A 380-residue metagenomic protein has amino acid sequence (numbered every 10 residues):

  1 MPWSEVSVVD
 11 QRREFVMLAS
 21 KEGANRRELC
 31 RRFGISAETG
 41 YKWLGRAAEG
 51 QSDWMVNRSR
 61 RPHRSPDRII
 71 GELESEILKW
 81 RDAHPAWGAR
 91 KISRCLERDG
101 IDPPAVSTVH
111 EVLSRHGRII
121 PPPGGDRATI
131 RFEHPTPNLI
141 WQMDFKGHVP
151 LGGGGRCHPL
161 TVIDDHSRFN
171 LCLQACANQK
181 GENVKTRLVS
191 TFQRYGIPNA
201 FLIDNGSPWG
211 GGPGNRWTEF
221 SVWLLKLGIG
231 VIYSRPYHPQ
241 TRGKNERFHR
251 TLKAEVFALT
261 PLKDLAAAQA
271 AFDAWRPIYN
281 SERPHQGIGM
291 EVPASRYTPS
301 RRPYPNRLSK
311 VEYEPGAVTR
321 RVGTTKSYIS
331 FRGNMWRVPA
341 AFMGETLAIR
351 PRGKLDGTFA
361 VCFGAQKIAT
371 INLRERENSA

Functional and structural regions predicted by a protein language model:
M1-E14, H63-G71: Short, Lys/Arg-enriched anionic-surface-contact patches
S7-A24, E74-A83: Short, amphipathic alpha-helical "recognition" segments used to contact nucleic acids or chromatin
R26-F33, I92: Short alpha-helical "recognition helix" segments of helix-turn-helix
G45, Q51-H148, T218, P293-R302: Basic, flexible linker segments flanking DNA-binding modules in nucleic acid-interacting mobile-element proteins
R68-G71, D102, S107, L113-F169 (+4 more regions): Mobile-element integrase/transposase regions, centering on the N-terminal DNA-binding/Zn-coordinating module
Q179, L188, F192-P213, R235-Y237 (+2 more regions): Acidic/histidine-rich, metal-coordinating catalytic segments
P213, F220-R307: Charged alpha-helix within mobile-element recombinases
N280-A380: C-terminal, beta-rich DNA-binding module of retroviral/retroelements integrases
